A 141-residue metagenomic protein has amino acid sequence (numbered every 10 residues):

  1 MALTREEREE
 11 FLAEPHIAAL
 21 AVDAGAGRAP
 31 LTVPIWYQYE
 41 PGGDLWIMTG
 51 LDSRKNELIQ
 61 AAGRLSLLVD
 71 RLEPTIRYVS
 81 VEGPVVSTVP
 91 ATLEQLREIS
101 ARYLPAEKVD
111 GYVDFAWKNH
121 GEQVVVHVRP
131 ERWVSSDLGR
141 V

Functional and structural regions predicted by a protein language model:
M1-H16: Extreme N-terminal tail/first-helix region
A2-L3, Y78-V141: Charged, gly/pro-rich active-site loop segments
R5-E6, D52-S53, V109: Structural motif corresponding to alpha-helix initiation and N-cap regions
E9-E10, Y37, E57, A116-K118: Short secondary-structure boundary/capping segments
F11-E14, T75, E122: A short, polar/charged loop/turn motif at coil->beta-strand junctions and beta-hairpin connectors
P15-L51, I59, L65-V69, Y78-V81: Short beta-strand segments
V22-A24, D70-P74, E107-F115: A short, aromatic/hydrophobic, helix- or strand-capping loop or linear motif that either lines the entrance/gate
S53-K55, P74: Short, surface-exposed beta-strand-loop junctions and turns on beta-sheet-rich folds
